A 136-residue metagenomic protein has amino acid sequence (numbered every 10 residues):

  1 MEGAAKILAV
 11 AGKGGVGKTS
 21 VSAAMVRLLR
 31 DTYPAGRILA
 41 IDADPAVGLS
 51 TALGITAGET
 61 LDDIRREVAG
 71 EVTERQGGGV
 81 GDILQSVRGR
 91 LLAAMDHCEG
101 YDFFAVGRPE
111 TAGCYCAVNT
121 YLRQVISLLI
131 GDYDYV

Functional and structural regions predicted by a protein language model:
M1-A5: Phosphate-binding P-loop
K6-P45: Walker A/P-loop phosphate-binding motif and the immediately C-terminal alpha-helix
G17-K18, L49, C114: Secondary-structure boundary/capping motif
A24-M25, L53-A57, V118-N119: Short, glycine/charged-enriched secondary-structure capping and boundary segments
R30, G54, I126-I130: Signal for well-folded cores of large energy- and translation-related assemblies
D31-C98: N-terminal phosphate/diphosphate-binding loop that engages ATP/GTP or pyrophosphate donors across diverse enzyme folds
V80-V136: Phosphate-binding/switch loop-helix module in NTP-utilizing enzymes
